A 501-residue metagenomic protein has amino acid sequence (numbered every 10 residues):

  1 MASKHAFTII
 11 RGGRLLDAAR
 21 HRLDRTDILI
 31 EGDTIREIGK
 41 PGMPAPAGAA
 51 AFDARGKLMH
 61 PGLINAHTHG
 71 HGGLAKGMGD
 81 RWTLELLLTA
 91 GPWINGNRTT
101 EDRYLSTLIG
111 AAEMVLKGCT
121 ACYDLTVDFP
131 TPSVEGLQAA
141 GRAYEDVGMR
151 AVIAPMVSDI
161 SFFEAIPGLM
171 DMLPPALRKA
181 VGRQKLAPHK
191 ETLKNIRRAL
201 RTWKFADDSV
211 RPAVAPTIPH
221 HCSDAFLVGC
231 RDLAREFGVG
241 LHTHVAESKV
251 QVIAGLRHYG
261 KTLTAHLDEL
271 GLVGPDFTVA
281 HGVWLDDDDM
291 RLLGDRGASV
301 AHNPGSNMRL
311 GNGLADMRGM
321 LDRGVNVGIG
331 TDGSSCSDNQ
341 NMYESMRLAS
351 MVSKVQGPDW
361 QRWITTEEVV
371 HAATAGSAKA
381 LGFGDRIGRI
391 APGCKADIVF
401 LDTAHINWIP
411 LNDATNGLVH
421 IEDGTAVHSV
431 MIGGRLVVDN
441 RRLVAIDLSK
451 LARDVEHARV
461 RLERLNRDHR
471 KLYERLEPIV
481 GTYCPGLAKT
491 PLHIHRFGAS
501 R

Functional and structural regions predicted by a protein language model:
M1-T26, E31, R36, A373-R501: Active-site microenvironment of metallo-dependent hydrolases
H5-R11, P44-T89, L108, A112-L116 (+1 more regions): Replace "His-x-His-based motif
G13, I28, D33, G56 (+15 more regions): Divalent metal-coordination and catalytic microenvironments
L74-L105, I160-L186, D208, K249-G274 (+2 more regions): Active-site gating loops and adjacent loop-to-helix segments of metal-dependent hydrolytic enzymes
K76-R150, E191-A206, E456-R461: Alpha-helical scaffold segments that flank or form the walls of functional sites
E135-G282: Metal-coordinating catalytic core of metallo-dependent amide/deamination hydrolases
A234-V239, L272-P275, L292-A301, D322-V327: Glycine-enriched alpha-helix->loop->beta-strand junction motifs that scaffold or abut catalytic
E269-D276, R318-H405, I421: His/Asp/Glu-enriched, well-ordered alpha-helical/loop segment that forms or immediately abuts the divalent-metal
